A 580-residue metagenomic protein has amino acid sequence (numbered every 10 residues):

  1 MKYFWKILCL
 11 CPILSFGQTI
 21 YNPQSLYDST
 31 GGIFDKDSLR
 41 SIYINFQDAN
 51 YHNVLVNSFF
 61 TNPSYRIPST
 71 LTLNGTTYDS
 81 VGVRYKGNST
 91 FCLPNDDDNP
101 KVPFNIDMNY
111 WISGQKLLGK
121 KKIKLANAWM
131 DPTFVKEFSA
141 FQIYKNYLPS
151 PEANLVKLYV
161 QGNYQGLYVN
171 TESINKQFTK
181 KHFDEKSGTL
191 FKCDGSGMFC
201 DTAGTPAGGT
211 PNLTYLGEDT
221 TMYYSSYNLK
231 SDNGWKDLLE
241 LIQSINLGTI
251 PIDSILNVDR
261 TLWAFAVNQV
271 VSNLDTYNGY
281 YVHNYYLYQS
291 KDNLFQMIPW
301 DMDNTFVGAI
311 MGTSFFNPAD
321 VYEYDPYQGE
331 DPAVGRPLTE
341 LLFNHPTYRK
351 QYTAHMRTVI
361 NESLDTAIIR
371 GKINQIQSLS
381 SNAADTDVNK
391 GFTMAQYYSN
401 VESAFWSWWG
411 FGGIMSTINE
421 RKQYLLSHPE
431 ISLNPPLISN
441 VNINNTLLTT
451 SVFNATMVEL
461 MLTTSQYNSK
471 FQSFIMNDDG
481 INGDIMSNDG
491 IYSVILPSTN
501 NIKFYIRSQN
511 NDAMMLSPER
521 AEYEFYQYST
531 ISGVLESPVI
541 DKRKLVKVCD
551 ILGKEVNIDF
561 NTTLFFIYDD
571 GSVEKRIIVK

Functional and structural regions predicted by a protein language model:
M1-T19: Bacterial Sec-dependent N-terminal signal peptides
Q18-F134, S139: Conserved NTP-binding catalytic cores of kinases and kinase-like/nucleotidyltransferase enzymes across multiple kinase
T19-P23, G31-I33, D37-L39, N50 (+7 more regions): Middle-to-C-terminal accessory/interaction subdomains
I67, N500-F504, T562: Exposed beta-strand face motif in extracellular beta-rich ectodomains
P103-S113, K120-K122, N127-A128, F134 (+6 more regions): Internal "kinase-insert"/substrate-recognition segments embedded within catalytic cores of ATP-dependent enzymes
Y424-I531: Glycan-association/targeting regions that enable binding to alpha-glucans and other polysaccharides
S427-L437, S529-E555: Residue-level detector of functionally pivotal "anchor" positions at catalytic/ligand-binding pockets or at interdomain
T563-K580: C-terminal tail/sorting-segment detector
